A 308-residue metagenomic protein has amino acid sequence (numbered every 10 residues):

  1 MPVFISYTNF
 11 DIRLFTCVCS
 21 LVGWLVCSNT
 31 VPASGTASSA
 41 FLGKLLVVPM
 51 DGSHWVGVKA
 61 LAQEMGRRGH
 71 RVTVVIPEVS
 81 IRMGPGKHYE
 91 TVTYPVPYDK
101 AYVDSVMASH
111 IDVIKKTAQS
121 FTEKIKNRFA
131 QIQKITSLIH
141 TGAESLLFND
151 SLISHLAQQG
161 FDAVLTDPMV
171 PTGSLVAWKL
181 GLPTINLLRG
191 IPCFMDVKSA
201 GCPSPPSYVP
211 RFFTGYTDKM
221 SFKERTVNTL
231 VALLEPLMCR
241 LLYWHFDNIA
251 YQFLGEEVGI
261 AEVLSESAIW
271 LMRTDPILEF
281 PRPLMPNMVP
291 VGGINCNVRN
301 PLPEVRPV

Functional and structural regions predicted by a protein language model:
F4-F10, F15: Aromatic (phenylalanine/tyrosine) cluster motif
F10, W24, S28-Q252, A268 (+3 more regions): Glycosyltransferase specificity loop/lid
F15-C17, A60: A ubiquitous, low-specificity "background" feature that marks scattered single residues across proteins without
C17-C19, C27: Cysteine-centered motifs
E257-I269, P276: Amphipathic alpha-helical blocks
